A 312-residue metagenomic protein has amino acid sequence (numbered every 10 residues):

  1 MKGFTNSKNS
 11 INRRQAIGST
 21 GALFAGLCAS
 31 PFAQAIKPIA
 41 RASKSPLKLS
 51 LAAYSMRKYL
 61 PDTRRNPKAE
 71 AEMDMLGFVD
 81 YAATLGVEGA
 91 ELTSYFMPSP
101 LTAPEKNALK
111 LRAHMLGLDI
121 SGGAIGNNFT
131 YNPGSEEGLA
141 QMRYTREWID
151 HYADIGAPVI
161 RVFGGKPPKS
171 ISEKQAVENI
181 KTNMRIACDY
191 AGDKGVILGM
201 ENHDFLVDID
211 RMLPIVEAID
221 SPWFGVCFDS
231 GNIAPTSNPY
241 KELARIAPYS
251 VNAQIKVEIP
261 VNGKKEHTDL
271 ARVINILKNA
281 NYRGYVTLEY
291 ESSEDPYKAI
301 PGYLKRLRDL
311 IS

Functional and structural regions predicted by a protein language model:
K2-A153, Q175, T182, S221 (+2 more regions): N-terminal pre-domain/capping segments
L47-A53, A90-L92, I120-I125, I160-V162 (+4 more regions): Hydrophobic faces of well-ordered beta-strands that scaffold small-molecule active sites in alpha/beta enzyme cores
T63, G89-A90, T182-N275: Acidic/histidine-rich catalytic cores of soluble enzymes
P98-S99, F129-Y131, K166-S170, D204-V207 (+3 more regions): Short, small-residue-enriched loops and turns at beta-alpha junctions that line or gate enzyme active sites
T102-E105, E137, S172, A176 (+4 more regions): Residues at alpha-helix caps and immediate loop-helix transition turns in enzyme cores, especially N- and C-cap
M115-L116, I155, D193-K194, P222 (+2 more regions): Helix C-cap/helix->beta junction micro-motif
Y152-S172, K194, G199-H203: Active-site groove signature of glycoside hydrolases
V273, Y282-P296: Long hydrophobic alpha-helical segments typical of transmembrane helices together with their membrane-interfacial
